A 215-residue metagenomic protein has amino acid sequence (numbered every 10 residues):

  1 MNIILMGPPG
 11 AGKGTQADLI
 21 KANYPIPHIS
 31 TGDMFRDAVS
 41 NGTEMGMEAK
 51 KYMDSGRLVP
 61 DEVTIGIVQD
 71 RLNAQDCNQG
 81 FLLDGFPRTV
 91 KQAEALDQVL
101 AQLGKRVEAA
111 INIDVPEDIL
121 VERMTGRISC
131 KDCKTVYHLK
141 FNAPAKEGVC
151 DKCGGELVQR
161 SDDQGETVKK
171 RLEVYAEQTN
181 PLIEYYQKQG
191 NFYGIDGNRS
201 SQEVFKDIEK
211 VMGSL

Functional and structural regions predicted by a protein language model:
M1-L215: Glycine-rich phosphate-binding loop of ATP-dependent small-molecule kinases
